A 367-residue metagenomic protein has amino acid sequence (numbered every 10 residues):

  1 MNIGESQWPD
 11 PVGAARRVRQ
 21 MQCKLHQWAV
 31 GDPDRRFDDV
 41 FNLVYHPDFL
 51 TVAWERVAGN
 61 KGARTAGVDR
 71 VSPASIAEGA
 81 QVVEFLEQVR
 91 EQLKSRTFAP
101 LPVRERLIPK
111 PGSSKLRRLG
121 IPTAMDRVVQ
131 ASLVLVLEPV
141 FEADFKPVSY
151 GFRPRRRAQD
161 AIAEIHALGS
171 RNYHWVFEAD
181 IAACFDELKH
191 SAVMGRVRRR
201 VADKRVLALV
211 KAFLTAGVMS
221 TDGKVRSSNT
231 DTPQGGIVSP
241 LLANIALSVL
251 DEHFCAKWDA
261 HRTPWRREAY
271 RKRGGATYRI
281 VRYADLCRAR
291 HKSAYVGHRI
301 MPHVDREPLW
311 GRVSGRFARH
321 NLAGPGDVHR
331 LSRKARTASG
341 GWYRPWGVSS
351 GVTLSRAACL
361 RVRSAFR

Functional and structural regions predicted by a protein language model:
M1-R367: Non-catalytic terminal/accessory segments
